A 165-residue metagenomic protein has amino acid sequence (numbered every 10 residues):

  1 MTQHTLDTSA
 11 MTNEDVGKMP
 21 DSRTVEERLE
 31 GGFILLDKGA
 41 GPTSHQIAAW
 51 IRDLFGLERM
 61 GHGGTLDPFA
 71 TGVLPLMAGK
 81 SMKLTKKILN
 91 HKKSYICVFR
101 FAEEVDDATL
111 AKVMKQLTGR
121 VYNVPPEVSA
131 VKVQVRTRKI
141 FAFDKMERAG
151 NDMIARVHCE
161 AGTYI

Functional and structural regions predicted by a protein language model:
M1-T71, A78-I165: Non-catalytic RNA-recognition surface used by pseudouridine synthases
